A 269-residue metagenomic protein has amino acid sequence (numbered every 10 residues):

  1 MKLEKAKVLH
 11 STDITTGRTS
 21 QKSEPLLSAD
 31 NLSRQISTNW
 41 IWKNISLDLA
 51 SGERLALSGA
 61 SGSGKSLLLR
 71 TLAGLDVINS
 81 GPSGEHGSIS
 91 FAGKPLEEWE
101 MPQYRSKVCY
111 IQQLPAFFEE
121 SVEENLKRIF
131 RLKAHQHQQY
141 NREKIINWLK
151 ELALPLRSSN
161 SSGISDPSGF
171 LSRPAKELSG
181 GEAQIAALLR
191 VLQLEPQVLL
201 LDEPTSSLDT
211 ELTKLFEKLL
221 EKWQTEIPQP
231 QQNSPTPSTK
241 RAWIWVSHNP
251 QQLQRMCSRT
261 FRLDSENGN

Functional and structural regions predicted by a protein language model:
L27, W42-N44: Conserved structural motif at the start of ABC-family nucleotide-binding domains
S58-A60: The feature captures the beta-strand-to-loop junction immediately N-terminal to the Walker
A73: Helix-to-loop junction immediately C-terminal to a conserved catalytic motif
K94-C109: ABC ATPase NBD coupling module
L114, E120-Y140, K144-W148: Q-loop/switch helix immediately C-terminal to the Walker
G169, P174-L178, E182: Conserved ABC ATPase signature
L199-E203: Catalytic Walker B motif of ABC-type/P-loop ATPase nucleotide-binding domains
